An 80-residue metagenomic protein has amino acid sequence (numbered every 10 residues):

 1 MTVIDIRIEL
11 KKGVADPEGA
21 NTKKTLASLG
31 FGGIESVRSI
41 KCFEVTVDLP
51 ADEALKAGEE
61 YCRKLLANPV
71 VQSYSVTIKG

Functional and structural regions predicted by a protein language model:
M1-G80: Non-catalytic terminal accessory/regulatory regions of metabolic enzymes
